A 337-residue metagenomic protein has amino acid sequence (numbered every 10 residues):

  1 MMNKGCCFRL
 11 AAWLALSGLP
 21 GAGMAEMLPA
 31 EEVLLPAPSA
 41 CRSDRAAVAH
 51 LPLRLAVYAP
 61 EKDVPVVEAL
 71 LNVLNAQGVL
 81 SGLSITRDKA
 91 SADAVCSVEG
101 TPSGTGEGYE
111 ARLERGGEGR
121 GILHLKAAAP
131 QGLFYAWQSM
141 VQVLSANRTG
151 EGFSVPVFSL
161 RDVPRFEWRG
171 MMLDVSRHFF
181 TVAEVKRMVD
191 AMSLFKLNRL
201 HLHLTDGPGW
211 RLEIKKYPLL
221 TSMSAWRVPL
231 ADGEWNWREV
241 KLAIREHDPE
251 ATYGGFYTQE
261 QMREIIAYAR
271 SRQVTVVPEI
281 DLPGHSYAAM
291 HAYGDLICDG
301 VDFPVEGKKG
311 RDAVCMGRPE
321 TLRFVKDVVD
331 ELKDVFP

Functional and structural regions predicted by a protein language model:
M1, G23-E26, S222: Residue-level detector of intrinsically disordered terminal segments
M1-A11: Bacterial N-terminal signal peptides that target proteins for export
C6-C7, C41, C96, C298 (+1 more regions): Generic recognition of cysteine residues
G23-R169: Acidic, contiguous N-terminal accessory segments
P102-D312, M316-P337: Feature activates predominantly on carbohydrate-active enzymes
